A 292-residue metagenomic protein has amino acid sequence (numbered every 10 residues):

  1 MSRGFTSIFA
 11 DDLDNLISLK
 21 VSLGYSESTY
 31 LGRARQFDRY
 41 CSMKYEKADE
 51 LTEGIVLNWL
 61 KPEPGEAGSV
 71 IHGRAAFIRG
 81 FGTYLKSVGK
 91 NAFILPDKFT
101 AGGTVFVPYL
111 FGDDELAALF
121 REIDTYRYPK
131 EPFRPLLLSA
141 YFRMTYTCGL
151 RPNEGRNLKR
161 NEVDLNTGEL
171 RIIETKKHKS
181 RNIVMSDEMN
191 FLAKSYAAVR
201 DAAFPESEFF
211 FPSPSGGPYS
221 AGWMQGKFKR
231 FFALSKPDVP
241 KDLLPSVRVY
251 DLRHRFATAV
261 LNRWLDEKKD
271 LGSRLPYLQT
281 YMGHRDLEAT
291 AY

Functional and structural regions predicted by a protein language model:
M1-Y292: Conserved catalytic core of the tyrosine transesterase superfamily
